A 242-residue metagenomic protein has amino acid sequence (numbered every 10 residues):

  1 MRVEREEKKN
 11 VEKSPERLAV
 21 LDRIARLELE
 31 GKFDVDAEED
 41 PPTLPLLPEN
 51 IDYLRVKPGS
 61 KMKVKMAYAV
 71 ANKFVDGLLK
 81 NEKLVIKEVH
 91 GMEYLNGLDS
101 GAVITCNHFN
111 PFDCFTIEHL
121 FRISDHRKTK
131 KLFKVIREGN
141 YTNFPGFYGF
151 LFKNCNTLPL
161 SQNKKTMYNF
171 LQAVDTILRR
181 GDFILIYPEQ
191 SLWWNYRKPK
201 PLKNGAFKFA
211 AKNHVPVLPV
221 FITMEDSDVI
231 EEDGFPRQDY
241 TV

Functional and structural regions predicted by a protein language model:
M1-A102, N110, T176-R179, K212 (+2 more regions): Membrane-interfacial terminal anchoring regions of lipid-handling membrane enzymes
V85, N163-Y168, P199-K200: A conditional alpha-helix N-cap/helix-loop micro-motif detector
G97-K164: Catalytic core of membrane glycerolipid acyltransferases/transacylases, capturing the structured, soluble-facing
G101-V103, G181-Y187, L218: Residue-level preference for the first positions of well-ordered beta-strands
H108-N110, E189-L192: Short glycine-rich anion-binding loops that position phosphate/pyrophosphate groups of nucleotides and phosphorylated
T129-K131, N154-N156, R180-D182, N213-V217: Short glycine-/polar-rich loops that comprise or flank the Walker A/P-loop and associated switch/sensor motifs
G146-G149, F183, Y196-V242: A cross-family acyltransferase "interaction/gating" segment
Y168-T176: TIR-domain catalytic/interaction hotspot
